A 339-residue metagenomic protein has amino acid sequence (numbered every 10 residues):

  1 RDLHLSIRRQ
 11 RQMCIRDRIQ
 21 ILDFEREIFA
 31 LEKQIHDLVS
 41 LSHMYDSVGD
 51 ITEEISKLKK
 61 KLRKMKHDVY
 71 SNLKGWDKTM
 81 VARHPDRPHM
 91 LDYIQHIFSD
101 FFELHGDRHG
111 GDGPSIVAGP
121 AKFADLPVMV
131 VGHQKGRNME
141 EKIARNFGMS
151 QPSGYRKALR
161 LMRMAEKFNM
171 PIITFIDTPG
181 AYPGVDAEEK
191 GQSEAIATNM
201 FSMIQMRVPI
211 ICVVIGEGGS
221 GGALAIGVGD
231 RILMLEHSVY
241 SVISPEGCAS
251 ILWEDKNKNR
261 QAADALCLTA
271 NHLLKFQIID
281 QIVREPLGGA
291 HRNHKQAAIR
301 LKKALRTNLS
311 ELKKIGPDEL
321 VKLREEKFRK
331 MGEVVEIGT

Functional and structural regions predicted by a protein language model:
R1-I15: Single conserved hydrophobic/aromatic residue that forms the stacking wall/gate of nucleotide- or nucleobase-binding
I7, Q151-G154, L266: Short, conserved glycine- and acidic-residue-centered signature motifs in active-site or ligand-binding loops
R16-P127, K295-T339: Intrinsically disordered, low-complexity segments enriched in small/flexible residues
L31, K74, V130, D177 (+3 more regions): Terminal peptide-recognition signature
S71, D100, G110-D112, A118 (+2 more regions): Glycine-rich beta-alpha loop segments
T79-A82, I143-F147, G288-H291: Short hinge/gating elements
I176-R306, S310, K314: Conserved catalytic cores of soluble enzyme domains, especially glycine-rich substrate-binding beta-alpha loops
